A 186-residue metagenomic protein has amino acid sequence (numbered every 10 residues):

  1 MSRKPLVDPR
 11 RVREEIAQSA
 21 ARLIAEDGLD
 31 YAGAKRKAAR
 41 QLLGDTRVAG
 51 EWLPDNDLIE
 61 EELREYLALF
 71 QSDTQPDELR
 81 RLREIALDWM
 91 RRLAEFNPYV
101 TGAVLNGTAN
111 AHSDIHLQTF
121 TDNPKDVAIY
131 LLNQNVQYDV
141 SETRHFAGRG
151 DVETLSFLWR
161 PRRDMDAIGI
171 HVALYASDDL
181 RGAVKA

Functional and structural regions predicted by a protein language model:
S2-G28, A32-A111, T121-A186: Catalytic core of pol beta-like nucleotidyltransferases
